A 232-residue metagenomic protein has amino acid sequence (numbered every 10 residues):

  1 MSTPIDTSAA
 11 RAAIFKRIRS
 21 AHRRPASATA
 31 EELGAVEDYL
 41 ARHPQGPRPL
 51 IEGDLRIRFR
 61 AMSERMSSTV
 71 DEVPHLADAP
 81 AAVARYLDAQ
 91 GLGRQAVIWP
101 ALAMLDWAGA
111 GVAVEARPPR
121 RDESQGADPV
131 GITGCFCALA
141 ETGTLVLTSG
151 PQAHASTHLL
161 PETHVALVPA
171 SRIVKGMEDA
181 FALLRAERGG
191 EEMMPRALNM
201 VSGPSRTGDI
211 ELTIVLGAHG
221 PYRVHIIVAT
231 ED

Functional and structural regions predicted by a protein language model:
M1-D232: The feature marks the mature, well-folded catalytic cores of soluble enzymes
